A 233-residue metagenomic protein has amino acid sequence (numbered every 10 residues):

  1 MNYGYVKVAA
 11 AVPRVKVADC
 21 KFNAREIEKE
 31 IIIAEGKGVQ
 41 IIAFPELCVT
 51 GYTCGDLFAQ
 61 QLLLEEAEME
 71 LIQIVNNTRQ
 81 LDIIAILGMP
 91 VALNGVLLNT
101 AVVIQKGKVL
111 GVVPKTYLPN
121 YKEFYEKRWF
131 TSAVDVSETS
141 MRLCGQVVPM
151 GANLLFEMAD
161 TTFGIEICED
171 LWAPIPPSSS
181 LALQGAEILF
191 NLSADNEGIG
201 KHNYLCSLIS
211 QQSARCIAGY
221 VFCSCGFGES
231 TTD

Functional and structural regions predicted by a protein language model:
M1-D233: Enzyme catalytic cores with a strong preference for nitrogen-chemistry domains
